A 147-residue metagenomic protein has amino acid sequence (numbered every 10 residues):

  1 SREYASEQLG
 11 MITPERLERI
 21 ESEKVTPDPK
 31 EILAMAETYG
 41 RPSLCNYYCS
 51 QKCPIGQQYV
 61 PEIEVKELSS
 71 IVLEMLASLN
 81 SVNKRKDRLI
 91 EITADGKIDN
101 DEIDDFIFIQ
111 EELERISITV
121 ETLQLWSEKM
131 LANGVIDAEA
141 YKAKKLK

Functional and structural regions predicted by a protein language model:
S1-R19: Short alpha-helical DNA-recognition segment
T26: Short helix-start
K30-N46: DNA major-groove recognition helix of helix-turn-helix/homeodomain DNA-binding modules
L33, L73-N83, I107-E121: Generic structural signal for well-ordered, non-transmembrane alpha-helical segments in soluble/cytosolic regions
Y48-S78, M130-K147: Short, charged recognition helix plus adjacent turn of helix-turn-helix-like nucleic-acid-binding domains
E64-E67, K84-F106: Acidic, glycine-anchored loop motifs typical of Ca2+
D104-K147: Glycine-rich, aromatic-bearing surface loops/beta-hairpins
